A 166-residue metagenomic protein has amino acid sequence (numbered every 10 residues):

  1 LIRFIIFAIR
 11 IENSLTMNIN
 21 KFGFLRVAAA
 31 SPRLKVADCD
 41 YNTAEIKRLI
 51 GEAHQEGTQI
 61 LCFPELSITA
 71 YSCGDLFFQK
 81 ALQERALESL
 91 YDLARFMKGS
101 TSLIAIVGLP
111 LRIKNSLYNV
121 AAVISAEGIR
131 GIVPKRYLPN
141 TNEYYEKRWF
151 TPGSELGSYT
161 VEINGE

Functional and structural regions predicted by a protein language model:
I6, E12-E166: Enzyme catalytic cores with a strong preference for nitrogen-chemistry domains
